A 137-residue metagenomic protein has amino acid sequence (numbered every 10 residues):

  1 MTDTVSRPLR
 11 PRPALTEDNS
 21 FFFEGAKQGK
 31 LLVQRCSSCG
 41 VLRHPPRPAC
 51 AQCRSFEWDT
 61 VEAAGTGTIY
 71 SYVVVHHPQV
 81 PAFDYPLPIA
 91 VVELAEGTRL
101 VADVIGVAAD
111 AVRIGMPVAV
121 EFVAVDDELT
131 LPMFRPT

Functional and structural regions predicted by a protein language model:
M1-L31, T137: A broadly conserved sequence feature marking short terminus-proximal activation segments in nucleic acid-centric
D3-T4, G97, A102-T137: Well-ordered alpha/beta subsegment
K30-V33, R47: Residues immediately within or flanking Cys/His clusters that coordinate Zn2+ in small zinc-binding modules
R35-S38, A49-S55: Short, cysteine/histidine-rich loop/knuckle motifs that typically chelate Zn2+
L42-R43, F56-E57: Cys/His-rich microdomains that often coordinate metals
W58, V73-P78, A109, V123-V125: Short, conserved beta-turn/loop elements at beta-strand boundaries and strand-helix junctions
G67-I69, V104: Conserved hydrophobic positions within beta-strands
Y85-L100: Short, basic/aromatic beta-hairpin or loop at an interaction surface
